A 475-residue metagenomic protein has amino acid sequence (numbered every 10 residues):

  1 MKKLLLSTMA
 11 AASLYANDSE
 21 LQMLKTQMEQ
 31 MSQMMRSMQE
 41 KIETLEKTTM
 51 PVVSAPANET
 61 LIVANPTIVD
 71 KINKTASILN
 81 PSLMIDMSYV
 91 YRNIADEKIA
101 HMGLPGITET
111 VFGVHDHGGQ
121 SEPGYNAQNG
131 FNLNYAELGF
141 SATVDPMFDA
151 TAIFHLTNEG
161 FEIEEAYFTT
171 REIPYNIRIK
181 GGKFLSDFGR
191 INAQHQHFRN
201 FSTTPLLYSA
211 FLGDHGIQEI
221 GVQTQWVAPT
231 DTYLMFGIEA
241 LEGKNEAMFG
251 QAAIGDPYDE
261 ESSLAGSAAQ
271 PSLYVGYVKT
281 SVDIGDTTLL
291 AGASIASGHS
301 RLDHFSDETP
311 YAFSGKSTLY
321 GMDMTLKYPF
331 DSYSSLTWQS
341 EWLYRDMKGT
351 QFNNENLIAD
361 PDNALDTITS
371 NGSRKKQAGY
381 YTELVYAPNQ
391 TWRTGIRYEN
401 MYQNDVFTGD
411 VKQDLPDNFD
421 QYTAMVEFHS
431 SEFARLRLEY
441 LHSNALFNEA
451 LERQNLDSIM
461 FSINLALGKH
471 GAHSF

Functional and structural regions predicted by a protein language model:
M1-Y15: Gram-negative bacterial Sec-dependent N-terminal signal peptides
K2-K3, K25, K41, K180: A general lysine-centric signal
A16-V114, Y233, S462, G471-F475: N-terminal periplasmic/intermembrane-space "pro-region" immediately following the signal or transit peptide
E20, E43-E46, E137, E164-E165 (+6 more regions): Acidic-residue sensor for enzyme active/binding pockets
I68-E246, Q270-L290, I295, L326-P329 (+4 more regions): Outer membrane beta-barrel
N93-A100, F112-G113, A247-S272, S373-K375 (+2 more regions): Outer-membrane beta-barrel transmembrane domain signature
D96, E122-N129, Q194-Q196, L207-D214 (+6 more regions): Extracellular/periplasm-exposed beta-strand and loop segments of Gram-negative cell-envelope proteins, dominated by
Y125, D283-F475: Outer-membrane beta-barrel pore domains
